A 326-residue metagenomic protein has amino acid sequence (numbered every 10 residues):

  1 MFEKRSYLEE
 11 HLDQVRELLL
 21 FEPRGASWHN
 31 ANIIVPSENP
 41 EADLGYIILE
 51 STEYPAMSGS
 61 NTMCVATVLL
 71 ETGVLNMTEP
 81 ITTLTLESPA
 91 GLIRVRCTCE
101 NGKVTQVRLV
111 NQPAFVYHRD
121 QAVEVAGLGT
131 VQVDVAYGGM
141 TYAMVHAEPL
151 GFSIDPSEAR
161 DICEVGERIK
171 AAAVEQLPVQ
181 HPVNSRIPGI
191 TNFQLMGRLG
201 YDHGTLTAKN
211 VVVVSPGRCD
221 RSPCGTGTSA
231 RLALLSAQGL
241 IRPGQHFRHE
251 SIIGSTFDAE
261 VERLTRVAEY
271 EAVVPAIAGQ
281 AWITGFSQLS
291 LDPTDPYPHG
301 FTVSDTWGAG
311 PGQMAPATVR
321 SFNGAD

Functional and structural regions predicted by a protein language model:
M1-A136, A143-D326: A glycine-rich beta-to-alpha transition motif near the start of alpha/beta enzyme domains, typified by
